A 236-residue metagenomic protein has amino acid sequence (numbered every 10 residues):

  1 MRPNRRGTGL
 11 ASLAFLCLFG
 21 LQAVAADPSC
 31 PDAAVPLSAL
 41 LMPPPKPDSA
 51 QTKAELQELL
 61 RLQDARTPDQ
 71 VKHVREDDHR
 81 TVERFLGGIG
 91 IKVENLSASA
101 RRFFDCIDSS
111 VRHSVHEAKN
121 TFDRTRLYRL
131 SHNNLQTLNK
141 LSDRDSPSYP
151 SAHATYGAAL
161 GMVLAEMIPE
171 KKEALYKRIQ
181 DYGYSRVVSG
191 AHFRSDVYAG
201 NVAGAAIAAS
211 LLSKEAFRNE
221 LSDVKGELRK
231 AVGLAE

Functional and structural regions predicted by a protein language model:
R2-A11: Bacterial N-terminal signal peptides that target proteins for export
A11-G20: Bacterial N-terminal signal peptides
L21-A25: Sec/Tat signal peptide C-region and signal peptidase I cleavage site
A26-S189, S213, E220, L228: Hydrophobic alpha-helical bundle signature of multipass membrane enzymes
L130, L160, V197, V202-A205: Short hydrophobic alpha-helical segments that form membrane-spanning helices or hydrophobic packing faces of helical
T155, R194, Y198: Active-site His/Glu-centered metal-binding helix of metallohydrolases
N201-D223: C-terminal domain-closing interface element
A216-E236: Acidic, carboxylate-rich catalytic segments that either coordinate divalent cations
